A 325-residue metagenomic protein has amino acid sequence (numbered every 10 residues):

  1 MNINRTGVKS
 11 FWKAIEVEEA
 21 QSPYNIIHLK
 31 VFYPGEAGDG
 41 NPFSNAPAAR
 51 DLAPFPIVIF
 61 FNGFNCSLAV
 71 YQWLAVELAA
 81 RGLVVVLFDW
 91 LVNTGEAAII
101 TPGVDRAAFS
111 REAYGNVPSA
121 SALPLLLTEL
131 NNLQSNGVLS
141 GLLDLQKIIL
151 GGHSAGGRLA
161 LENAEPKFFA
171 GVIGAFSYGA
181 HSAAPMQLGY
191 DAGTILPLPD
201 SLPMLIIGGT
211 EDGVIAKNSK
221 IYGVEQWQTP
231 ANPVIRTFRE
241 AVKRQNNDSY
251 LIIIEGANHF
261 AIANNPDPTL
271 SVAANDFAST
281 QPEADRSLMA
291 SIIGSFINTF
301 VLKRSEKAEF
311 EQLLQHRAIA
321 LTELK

Functional and structural regions predicted by a protein language model:
M1-P54, I59, V84: Short conserved active-site loop signatures built around small residues
D39-N41, A48-F55, F60-A97, A184-P185 (+1 more regions): Short substrate-entry loop that stabilizes the transition state in hydrolases
R106-L145, E162: Alpha/beta-hydrolase active-site loop
K147-I149, G174: Residue in the alpha/beta-hydrolase core beta-strand immediately N-terminal to the catalytic nucleophile
G152-G156, A160: Gly/Ala-rich beta-loop-alpha elbow adjacent to hydrolase catalytic centers
L159-N163, I215: Hydrolases whose catalytic domains are alpha/beta-hydrolase-1, hotdog thioesterase, or metallo-beta-lactamase-like
I173-G256: The feature captures the conserved acid-bearing segment of alpha/beta-hydrolase catalytic domains
N218-K325: C-terminal catalytic-base region of ester-bond hydrolases, centering on the histidine of the charge-relay
